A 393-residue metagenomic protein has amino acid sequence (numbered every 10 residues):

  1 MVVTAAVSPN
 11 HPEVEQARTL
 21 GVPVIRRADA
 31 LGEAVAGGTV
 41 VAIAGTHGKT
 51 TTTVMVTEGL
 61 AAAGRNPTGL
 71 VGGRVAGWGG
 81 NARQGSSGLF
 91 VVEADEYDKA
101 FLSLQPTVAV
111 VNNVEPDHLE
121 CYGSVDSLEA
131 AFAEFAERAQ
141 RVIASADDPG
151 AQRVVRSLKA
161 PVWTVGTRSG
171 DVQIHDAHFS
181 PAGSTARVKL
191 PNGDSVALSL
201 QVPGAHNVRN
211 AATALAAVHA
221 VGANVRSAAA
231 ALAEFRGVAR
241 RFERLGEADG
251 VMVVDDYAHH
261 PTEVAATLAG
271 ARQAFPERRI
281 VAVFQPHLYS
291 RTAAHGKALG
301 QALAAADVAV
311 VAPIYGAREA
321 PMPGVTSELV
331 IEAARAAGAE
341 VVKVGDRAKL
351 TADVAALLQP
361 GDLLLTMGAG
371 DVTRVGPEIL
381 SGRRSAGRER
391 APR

Functional and structural regions predicted by a protein language model:
M1, V54, L158-P161, A182 (+3 more regions): ATP-dependent carboxylate-amine ligase
M1-T4, V92-E93, V111, A144 (+2 more regions): Redox-cofactor binding/interface segments in oxidoreductases and associated redox assembly factors
V2-R26, G32, A36-G38, A62-R65 (+3 more regions): Acidic, Mg2+-coordinating active-site environments of NTP-dependent enzymes
A5-S8, G48-K49, E96-K99, E115-D117 (+5 more regions): Short glycine-rich anion-binding loops that position phosphate/pyrophosphate groups of nucleotides and phosphorylated
R27-V75: Walker A (P-loop) phosphate-binding motif
T57-V91, K99, N113, D117 (+1 more regions): Active-site phosphate/ATP/adenylate-binding loop shared across adenylate-forming ligases
G88-L89, R138-V142, E340-V341, D362: Short active-site oxyanion
G88-Y97, V253-H259: Switch II (G3) loop of P-loop NTPases
